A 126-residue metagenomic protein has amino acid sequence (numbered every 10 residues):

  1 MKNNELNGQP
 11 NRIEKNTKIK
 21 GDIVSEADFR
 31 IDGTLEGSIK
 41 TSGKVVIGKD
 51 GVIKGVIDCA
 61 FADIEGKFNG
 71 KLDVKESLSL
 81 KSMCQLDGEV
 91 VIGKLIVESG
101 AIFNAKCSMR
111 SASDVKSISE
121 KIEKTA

Functional and structural regions predicted by a protein language model:
M1-V24, D28-T34, K49-V52, V56 (+2 more regions): Intrinsically disordered, low-complexity terminal regions
G43-K44, D114: Short glycine/acidic-rich loop motifs that flank beta-strands on beta-rich extracellular proteins
G66: Short loop/edge segments at beta-strand edges and connector loops that shape dinucleotide/nucleotide cofactor-binding
